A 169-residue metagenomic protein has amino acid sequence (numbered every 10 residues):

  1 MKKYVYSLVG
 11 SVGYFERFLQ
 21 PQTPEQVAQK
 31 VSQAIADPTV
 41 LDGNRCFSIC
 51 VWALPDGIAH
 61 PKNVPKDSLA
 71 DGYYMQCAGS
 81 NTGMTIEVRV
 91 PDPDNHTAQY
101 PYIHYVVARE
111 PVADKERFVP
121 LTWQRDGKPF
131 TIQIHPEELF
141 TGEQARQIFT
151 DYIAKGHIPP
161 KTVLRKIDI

Functional and structural regions predicted by a protein language model:
M1-A59, A78-I169: Acidic, proline/glycine-rich low-complexity IDRs
I58-P65, L69-M75: Short secondary-structure capping micro-motifs at structural edges
